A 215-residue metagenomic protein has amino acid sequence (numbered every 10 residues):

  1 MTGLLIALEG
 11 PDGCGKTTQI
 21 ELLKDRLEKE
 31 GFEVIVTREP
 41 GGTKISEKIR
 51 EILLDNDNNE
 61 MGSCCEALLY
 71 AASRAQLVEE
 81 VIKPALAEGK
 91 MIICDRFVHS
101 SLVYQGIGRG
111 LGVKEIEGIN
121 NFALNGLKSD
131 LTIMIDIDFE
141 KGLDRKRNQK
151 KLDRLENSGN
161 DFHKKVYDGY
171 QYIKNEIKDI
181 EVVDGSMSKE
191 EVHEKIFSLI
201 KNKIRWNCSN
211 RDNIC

Functional and structural regions predicted by a protein language model:
T2-L5: Pre-Walker A (Motif I) flank of P-loop NTPase domains
L8: Hydrophobic anchor at the beta1->P-loop junction of P-loop NTPases
G13: Walker A (P-loop) phosphate-binding loop of P-loop NTPases
K16: Conserved lysine of the Walker
Q19: Hydrophobic positions on the alpha1 helix immediately C-terminal to the Walker A/P-loop
K24, E140-C215: NTP-dependent small-molecule kinase module
E30-L124: ATP-dependent small-molecule kinase phosphotransfer cores that center on conserved nucleotide phosphate-binding segments
R96-D168: A glycine- and Lys/Arg-enriched "phosphate-lid" helix/loop adjacent to the NTP-binding pocket of small-molecule kinases
